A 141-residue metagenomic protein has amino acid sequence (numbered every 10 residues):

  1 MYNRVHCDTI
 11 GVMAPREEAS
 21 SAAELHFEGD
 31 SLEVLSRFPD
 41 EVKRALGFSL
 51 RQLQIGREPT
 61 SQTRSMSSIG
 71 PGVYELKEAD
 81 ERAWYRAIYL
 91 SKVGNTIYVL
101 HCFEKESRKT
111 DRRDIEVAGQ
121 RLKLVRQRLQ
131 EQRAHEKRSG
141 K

Functional and structural regions predicted by a protein language model:
M1-W84, V93-T96, E104-K141: Basic, Lys/Arg-enriched alpha-helical interface segments
I88: Short, surface-exposed charged micro-motifs
L100: ATP-dependent carboxylate-activation loops
